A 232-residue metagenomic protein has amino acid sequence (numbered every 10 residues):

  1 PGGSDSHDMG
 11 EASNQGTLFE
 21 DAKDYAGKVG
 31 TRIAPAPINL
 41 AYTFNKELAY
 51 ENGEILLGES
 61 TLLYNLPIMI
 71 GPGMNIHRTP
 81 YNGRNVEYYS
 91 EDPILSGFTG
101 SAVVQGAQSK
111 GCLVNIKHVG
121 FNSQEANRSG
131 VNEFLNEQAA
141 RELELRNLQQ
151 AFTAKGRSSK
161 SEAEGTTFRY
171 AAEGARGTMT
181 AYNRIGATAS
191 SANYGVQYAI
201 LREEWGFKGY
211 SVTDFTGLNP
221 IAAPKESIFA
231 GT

Functional and structural regions predicted by a protein language model:
P1-T232: Glycoside hydrolase catalytic-domain context in secreted enzymes
